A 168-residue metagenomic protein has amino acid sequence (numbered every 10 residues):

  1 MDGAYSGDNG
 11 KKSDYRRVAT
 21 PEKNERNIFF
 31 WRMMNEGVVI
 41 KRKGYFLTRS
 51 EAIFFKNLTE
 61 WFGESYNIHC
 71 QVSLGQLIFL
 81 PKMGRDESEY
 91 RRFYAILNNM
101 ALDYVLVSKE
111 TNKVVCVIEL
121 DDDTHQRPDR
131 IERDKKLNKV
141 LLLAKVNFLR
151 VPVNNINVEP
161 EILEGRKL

Functional and structural regions predicted by a protein language model:
M1-K41, F46: Nuclease-adjacent, charged terminal/linker segments that flank catalytic cores
S6-D14, A19-T20, N24-E25, A144-L168: Basic, glycine-rich
W31-G63, G84-R85: Elongated extramembrane "stalk/tether" segments
T48-R49, A95-N98, I131: Conserved phosphate-coordination/catalytic loops
A52, K56-Y66, C70, D134-L142: Intrinsically disordered, low-complexity Ser/Thr/Pro/Gly-rich regulatory segments
C70-V115: Active-site metal-binding core of divalent-cation-utilizing nuclease and nuclease-like domains
L102-E164: Basic, amphipathic alpha-helical patches used to engage nucleic acids or provide basic targeting signals, exemplified
